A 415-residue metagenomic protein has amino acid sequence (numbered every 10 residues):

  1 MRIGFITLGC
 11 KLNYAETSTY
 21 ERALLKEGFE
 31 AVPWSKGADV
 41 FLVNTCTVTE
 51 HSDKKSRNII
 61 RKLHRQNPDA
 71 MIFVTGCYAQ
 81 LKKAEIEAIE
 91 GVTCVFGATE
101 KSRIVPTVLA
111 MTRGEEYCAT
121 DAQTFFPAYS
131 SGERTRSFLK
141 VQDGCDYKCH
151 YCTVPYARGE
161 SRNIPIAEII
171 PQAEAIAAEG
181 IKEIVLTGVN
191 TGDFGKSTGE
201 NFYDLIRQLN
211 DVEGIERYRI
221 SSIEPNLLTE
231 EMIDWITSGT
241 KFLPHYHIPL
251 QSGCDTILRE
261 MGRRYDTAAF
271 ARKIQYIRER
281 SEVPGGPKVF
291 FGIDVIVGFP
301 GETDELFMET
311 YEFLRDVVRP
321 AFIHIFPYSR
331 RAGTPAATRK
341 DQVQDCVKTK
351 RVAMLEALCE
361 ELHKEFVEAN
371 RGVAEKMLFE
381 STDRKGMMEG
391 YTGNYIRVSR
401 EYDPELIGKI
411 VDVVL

Functional and structural regions predicted by a protein language model:
M1-D193, R207, E231, T267-G285 (+4 more regions): Proteins enriched for Cys/Gly/acidic motifs involved in redox and nucleic-acid/cofactor modification
K36-G37, D146, Q251-G253, D383-K385 (+1 more regions): Short strand-connecting beta-turns/loops that link adjacent beta-strands
L42, C77, I104, L186 (+6 more regions): Residue-level signal for inorganic ion chemistry
I72-F73, L81, A178-D304: Conserved SAM/AdoMet-binding glycine-rich loop
S102, Y147, G192, N226 (+3 more regions): Glycine-centered loop/turn positions within well-structured domains that cap or flank conserved ligand/cofactor-binding
Y129-S130, D234-S238, L250, V367-A369 (+2 more regions): Replace "in large, NTP-powered and nucleic-acid-processing enzymes" with "in large, NTP-powered factors and other
L258-M261, P335-R339: Short acidic, glycine/proline-rich loop/turn micro-motifs
A336-L415: Terminal RNA-binding accessory module
